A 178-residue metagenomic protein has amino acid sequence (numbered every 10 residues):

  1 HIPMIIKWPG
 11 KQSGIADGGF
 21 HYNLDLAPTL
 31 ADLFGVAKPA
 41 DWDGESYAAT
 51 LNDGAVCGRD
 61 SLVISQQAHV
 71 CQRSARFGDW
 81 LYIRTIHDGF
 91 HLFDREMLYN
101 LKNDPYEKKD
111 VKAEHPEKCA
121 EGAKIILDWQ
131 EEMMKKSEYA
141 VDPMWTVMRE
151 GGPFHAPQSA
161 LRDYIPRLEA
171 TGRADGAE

Functional and structural regions predicted by a protein language model:
H1-D41, E45-C57, R73: Substrate-binding rim/cap in mid-to-C-terminal beta-strand-loop elements of soluble/periplasmic
I6, S46, S61-Q66, I83-R84: Short beta-strand segments
W8, A75-G78, L101: Active-site beta-strand termini and strand-to-loop segments that position acidic
A27-A31, G35, A48, N52 (+4 more regions): Non-transmembrane alpha-helical segments in soluble domains of secreted/periplasmic/extracellular proteins
G58-I64, A140, M144-W145: WW-domain-binding short linear motifs
G78-M97: Low-complexity, glycine/alanine/valine/leucine- and proline-rich hydrophobic stretches
D104: Intrinsically disordered, low-complexity polar regions and short flexible loop motifs
V111-E178: Long, internal low-complexity/basic segments
